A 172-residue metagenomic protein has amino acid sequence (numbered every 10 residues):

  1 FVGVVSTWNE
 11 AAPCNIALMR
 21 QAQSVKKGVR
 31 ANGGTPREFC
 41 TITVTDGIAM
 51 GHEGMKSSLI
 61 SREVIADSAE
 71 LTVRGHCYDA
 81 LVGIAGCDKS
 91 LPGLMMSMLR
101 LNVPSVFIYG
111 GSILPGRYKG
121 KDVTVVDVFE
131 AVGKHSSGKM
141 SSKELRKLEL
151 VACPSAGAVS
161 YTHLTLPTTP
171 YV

Functional and structural regions predicted by a protein language model:
V2-N9, T43-M55, L150-P154: Gly-rich Lys/Arg/Thr-decorated short loops/hinges at beta-loop-alpha junctions or inter-strand turns that position
T7-N9, T41-V44, G86-K89, Y109-L114: Short, ordered loop/turn segments at secondary-structure junctions
N9-E38: Glycine-rich phosphate/diphosphate-binding loop of Rossmann-like nucleotide-binding domains
T35-G83: Glycine-rich oxoanion-binding loops at beta->alpha junctions
V73-L94, V106-I108: A short, small-residue-rich loop immediately preceding and capping a beta-strand
P92-M95, L99-P154: Glycine/threonine-rich beta-strand-loop-alpha-helix active-site module that forms ligand/phosphate-binding
T162-T168: Conserved small/polar residues in nucleotide/adenosyl-binding loops
